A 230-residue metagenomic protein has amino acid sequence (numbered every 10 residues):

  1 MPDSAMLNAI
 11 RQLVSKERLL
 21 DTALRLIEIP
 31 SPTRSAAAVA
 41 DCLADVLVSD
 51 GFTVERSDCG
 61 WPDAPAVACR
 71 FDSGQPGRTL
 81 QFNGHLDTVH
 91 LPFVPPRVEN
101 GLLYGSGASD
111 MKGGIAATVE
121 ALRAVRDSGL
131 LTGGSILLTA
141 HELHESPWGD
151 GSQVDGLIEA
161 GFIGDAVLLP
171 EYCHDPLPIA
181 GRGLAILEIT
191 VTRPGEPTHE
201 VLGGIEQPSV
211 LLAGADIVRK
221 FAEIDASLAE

Functional and structural regions predicted by a protein language model:
P2-A108, D127-T132: Acidic/His- and Gly-rich active-site-bordering loop/insert found across diverse amide/peptide-bond hydrolases
R25, E120-D127, D216-E223: Short glycine/serine- and small hydrophobic-enriched flexible loop segments
S57, G84-L86, H141-L143, P170-C173 (+1 more regions): Fold-independent oxyanion-binding glycine-rich loops and adjacent beta-strand/coil segments at enzyme active sites
A68, N83, L137, I186-T190: Beta-strand secondary-structure signal
Y104-A116, G129, H144, G204 (+1 more regions): Short, conserved micro-motifs enriched in small and acidic residues
A116-I186: Acidic/histidine-rich catalytic neighborhood of metal-dependent amide-processing enzymes
G151, E159-E230: Midchain, well-structured core segments that form catalytic/ion-binding scaffolds
